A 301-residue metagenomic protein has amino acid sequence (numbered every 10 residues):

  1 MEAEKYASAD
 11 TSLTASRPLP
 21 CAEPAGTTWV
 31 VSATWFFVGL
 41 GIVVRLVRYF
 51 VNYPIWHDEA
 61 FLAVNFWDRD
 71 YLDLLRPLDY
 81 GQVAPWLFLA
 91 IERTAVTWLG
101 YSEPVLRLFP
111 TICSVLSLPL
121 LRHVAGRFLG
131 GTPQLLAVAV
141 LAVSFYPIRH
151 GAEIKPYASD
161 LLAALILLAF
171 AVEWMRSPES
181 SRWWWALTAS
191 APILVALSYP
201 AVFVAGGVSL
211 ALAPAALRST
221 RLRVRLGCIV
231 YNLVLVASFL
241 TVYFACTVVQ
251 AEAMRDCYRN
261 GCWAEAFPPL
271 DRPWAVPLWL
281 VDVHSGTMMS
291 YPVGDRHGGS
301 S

Functional and structural regions predicted by a protein language model:
M1-C21: Low-complexity, intrinsically disordered extramembrane tails and loops of integral membrane proteins
A15, L19, E23-S301: Membrane-proximal helix-loop-helix interfaces that form the catalytic/acceptor-binding platform of multi-pass membrane
